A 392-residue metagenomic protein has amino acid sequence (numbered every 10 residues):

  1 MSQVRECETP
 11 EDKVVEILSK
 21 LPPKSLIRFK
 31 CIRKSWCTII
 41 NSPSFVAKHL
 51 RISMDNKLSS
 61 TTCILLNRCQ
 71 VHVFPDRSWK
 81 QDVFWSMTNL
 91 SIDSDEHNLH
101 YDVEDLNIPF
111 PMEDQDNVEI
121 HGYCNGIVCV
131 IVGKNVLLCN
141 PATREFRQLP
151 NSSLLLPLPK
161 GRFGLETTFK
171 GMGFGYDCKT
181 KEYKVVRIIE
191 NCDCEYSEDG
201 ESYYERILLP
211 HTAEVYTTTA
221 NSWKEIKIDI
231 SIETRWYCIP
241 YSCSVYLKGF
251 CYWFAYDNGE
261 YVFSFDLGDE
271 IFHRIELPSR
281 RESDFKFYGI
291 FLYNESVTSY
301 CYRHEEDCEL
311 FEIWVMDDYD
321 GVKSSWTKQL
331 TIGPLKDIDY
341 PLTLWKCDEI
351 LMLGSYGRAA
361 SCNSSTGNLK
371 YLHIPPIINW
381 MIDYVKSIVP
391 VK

Functional and structural regions predicted by a protein language model:
M1-K392: N-terminal entry/capping and adjacent linker segments that precede and initiate structured domains
